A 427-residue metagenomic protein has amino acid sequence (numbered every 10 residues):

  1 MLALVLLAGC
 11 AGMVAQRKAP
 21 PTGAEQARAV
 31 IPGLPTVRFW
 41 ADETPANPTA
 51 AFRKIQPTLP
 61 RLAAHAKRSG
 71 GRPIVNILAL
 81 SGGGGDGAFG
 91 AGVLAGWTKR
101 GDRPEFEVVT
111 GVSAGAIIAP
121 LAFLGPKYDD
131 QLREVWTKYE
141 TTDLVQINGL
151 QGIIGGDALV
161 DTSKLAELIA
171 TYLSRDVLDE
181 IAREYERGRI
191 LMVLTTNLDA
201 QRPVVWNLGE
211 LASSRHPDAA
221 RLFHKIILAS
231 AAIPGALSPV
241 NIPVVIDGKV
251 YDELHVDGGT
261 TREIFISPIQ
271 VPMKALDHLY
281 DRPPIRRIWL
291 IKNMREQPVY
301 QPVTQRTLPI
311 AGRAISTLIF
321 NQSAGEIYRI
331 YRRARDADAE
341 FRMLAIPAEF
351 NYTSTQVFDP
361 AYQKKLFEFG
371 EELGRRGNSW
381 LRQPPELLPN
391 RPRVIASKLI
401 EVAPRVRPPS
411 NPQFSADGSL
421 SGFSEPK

Functional and structural regions predicted by a protein language model:
M1-A3: Sec-dependent signal peptide recognition, specifically the positively charged N-region followed immediately by
L6-G9: C-terminal motif of bacterial Sec signal peptides marking the signal peptidase cleavage site
A11-V108, F123-K427: Patatin-like phospholipase
V112-S113: Catalytic nucleophile serine of serine hydrolases, specifically the conserved "nucleophile elbow" pentapeptide
I118-L121: Hydrolases whose catalytic domains are alpha/beta-hydrolase-1, hotdog thioesterase, or metallo-beta-lactamase-like
